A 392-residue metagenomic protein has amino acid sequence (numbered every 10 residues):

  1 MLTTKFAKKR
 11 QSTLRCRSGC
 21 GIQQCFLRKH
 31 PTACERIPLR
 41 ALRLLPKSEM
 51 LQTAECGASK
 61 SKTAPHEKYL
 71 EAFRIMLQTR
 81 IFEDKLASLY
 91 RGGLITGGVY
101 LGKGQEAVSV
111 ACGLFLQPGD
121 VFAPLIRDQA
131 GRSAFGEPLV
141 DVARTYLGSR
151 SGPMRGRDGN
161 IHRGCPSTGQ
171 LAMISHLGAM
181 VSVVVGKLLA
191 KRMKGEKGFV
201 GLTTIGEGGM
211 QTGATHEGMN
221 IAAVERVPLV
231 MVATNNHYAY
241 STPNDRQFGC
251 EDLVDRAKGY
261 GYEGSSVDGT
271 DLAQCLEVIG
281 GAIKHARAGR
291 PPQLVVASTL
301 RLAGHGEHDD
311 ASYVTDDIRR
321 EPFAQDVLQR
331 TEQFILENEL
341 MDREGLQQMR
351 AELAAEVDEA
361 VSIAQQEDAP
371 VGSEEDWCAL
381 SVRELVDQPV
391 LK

Functional and structural regions predicted by a protein language model:
T4-C20, Q24-R28, C34-L42: Short, low-complexity, charge-dense intrinsically disordered segments
P38-T96, R144-T168: Conserved internal helical-beta-strand scaffold that buttresses enzyme catalytic cores
L44-P46, T53, H285-K392: Glycine/aspartate-rich loop-and-adjacent alpha/beta segment that forms the canonical ThDP
D84-A87, L94-E225, P243-G249, V254 (+1 more regions): Cofactor-binding active-site loop characterized by glycine-rich and histidine/acidic residues
Y90, G119-P124, T234-N235, R256-E263 (+3 more regions): Short acidic (Asp/Glu) and glycine-rich catalytic loops that position anionic groups and cofactors
A130-R132, M210-Q211, Y238-S241, A273-Q274 (+2 more regions): Flexible loop/turn segments at secondary-structure boundaries
R192, E196-K197, G249-G281, F323-R350: Conserved thiamine diphosphate
V224-V227, T234-P291, L302: Ligand/cofactor pocket segment of small-molecule handling proteins
